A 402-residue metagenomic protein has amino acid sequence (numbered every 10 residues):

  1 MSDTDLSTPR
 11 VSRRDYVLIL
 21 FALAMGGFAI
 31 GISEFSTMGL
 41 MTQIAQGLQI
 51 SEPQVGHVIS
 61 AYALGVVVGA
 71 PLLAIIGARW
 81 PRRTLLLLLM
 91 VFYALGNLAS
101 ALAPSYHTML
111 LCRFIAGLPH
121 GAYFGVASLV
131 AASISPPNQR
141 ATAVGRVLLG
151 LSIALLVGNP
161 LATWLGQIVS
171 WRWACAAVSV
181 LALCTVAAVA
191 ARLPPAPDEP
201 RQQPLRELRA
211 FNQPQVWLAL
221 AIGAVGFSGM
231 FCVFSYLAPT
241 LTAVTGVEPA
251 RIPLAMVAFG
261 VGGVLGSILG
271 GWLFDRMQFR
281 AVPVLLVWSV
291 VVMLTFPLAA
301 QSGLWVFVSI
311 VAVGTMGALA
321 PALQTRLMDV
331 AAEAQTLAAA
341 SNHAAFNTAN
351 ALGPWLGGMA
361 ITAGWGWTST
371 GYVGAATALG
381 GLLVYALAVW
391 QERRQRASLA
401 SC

Functional and structural regions predicted by a protein language model:
Q49, P81, L102-T108, G246 (+1 more regions): Helix-breaking motifs and short loop linkers at transmembrane-helix boundaries and internal kinks in secondary membrane
V68-H107: Conserved MFS/SLC helix-loop-helix module at the cytosolic interface between two early adjacent transmembrane helices
A70-P81, G266-Q278, I361-T362: Helix-to-loop junctions at the C-terminal end of transmembrane segments in multipass secondary transporters
F92, G96-A99, H107-A116, L304-A312: Paired small-residue
Y106-T108, P136-P194, T240: Helix-loop-helix hairpin linking two adjacent transmembrane segments in secondary transporters
C112-G150: Cytoplasmic helix-loop-helix junction between adjacent transmembrane helices in 12-TM secondary transporters
R280-L323: C-terminal transmembrane helical hairpin of 12-TM major facilitator-type secondary transporters
V330-G366, G374: A late C-terminal transmembrane helix in Major Facilitator Superfamily
